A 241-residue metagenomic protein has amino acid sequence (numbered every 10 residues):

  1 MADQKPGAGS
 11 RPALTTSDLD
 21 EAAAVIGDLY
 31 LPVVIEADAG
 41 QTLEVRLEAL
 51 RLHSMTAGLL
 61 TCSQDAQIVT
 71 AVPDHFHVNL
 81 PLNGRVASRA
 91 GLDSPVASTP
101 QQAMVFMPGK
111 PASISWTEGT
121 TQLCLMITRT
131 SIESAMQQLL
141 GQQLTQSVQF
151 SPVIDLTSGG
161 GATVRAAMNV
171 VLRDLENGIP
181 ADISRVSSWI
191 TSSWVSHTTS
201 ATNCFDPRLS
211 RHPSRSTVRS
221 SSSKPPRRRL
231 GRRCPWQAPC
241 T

Functional and structural regions predicted by a protein language model:
M1-T42, R89-R227, R233, A238-T241: Alpha-helical bundle regulatory/interaction domains
E21-I26, T42-Q64: A short glycine-rich, His/Asp/Glu-containing loop-to-beta-strand
V34-A39, L59-L60, V69: Short N-terminal amphipathic alpha-helices
V45, L50-H53, A71, E118 (+1 more regions): A generic structural signal for short, non-catalytic loop/turn and secondary-structure boundary residues
E48, G58-L60, N79-P81, V105 (+2 more regions): Residues in well-ordered beta-strands of folded domains
A49, Q67-T70, H75-L80, V96 (+2 more regions): His/acidic/aromatic-lined binding-pocket segments of jelly-roll/cupin-type domains and related regulatory beta-sandwich
M55, C62-I68, V72-G91: Glycine- and acidic-residue-biased ligand/ion/polar-headgroup-sensing regions
